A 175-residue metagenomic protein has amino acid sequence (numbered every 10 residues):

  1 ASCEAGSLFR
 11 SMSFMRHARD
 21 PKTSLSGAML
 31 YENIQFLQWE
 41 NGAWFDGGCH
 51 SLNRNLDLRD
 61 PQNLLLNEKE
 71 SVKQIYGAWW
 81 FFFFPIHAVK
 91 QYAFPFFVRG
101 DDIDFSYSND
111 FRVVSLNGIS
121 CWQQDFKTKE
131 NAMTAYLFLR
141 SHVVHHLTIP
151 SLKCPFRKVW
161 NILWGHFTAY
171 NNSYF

Functional and structural regions predicted by a protein language model:
C3, M12-T23, K73, K90-Q91 (+1 more regions): Catalytic cores of nucleotide-enabled group-transfer and carboxylate-activating enzymes in metabolic and assembly-line
C3-G6, E32-F36, E68, F83 (+4 more regions): Flexible loop/turn segments at secondary-structure boundaries
E4-N53: Conserved donor NDP-sugar-binding/catalytic core segment of glycosyltransferases
G6-R19, S115, F126-F138, H142: Catalytic cores of eukaryotic secretory-pathway lumenal/extracellular enzymes that build and remodel glycoconjugates
N55-F81, T128-K129: A recurrent flexible, glycine/aromatic-enriched loop bordering the glycosyltransferase active site that acts as
Y76, F81, K90-Y107, R112-C121 (+1 more regions): Donor nucleotide-sugar recognition loop
N117-D125, F138, N161-H166: Short acidic (Asp/Glu) and glycine-rich catalytic loops that position anionic groups and cofactors
R140-F175: Terminal low-complexity segments of carbohydrate-biosynthetic enzymes
